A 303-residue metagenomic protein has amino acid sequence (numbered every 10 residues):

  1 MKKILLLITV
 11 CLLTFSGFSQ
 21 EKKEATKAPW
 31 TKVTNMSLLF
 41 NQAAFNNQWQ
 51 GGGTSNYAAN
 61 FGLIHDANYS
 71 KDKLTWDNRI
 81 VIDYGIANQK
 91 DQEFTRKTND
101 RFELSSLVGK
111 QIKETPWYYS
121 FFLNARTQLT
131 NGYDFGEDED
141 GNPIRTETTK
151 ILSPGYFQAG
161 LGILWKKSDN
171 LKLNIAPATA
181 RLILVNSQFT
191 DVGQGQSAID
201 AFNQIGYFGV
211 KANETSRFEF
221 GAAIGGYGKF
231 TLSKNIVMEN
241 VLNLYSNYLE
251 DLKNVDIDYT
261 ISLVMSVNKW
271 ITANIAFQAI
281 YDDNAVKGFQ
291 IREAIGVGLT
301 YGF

Functional and structural regions predicted by a protein language model:
T34-M36, N78, Y119-L123, L161 (+3 more regions): Membrane-embedded beta-strand positions of outer-membrane beta-barrel proteins
L38-A44, K71-K73, I82-N88, L123-N131 (+4 more regions): Transmembrane beta-strands of outer-membrane beta-barrel pores
Q48-G53, N88-T95, N142-T149, F208-E214 (+2 more regions): Extracellular loop and loop/strand-boundary signature of outer-membrane beta-barrel proteins
T54, S70-D72, D91-E93, F218 (+2 more regions): Solvent-exposed loop/turn segments connecting transmembrane beta-strands in outer-membrane beta-barrel proteins
H65-Y69, K110-I112, W165, G228-F230 (+2 more regions): Residue-level signature of outer-membrane beta-barrel architecture
L74-W76, P116-Y119, N170-L173, N235-M238 (+1 more regions): Repeated loop/turn-to-beta-strand initiation elements of outer-membrane beta-barrel proteins
K97-E219: Outer-membrane pore/translocation modules
I291-F303: Outer-membrane beta-barrel "beta-signal"
